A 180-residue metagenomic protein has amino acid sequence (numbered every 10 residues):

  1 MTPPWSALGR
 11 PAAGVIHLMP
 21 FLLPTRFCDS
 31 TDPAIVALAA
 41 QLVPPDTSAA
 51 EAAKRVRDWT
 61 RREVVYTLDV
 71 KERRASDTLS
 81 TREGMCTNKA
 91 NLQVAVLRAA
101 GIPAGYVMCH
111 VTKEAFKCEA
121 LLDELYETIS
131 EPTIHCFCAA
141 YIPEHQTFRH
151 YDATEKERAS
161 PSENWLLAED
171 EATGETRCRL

Functional and structural regions predicted by a protein language model:
M1-R26, T173-L180: Intrinsic disorder/low-complexity detector
L8, I16, L23-P24, Y66 (+3 more regions): Mixed-charge, polar/low-complexity N-terminal
G14-T81: Secondary-structure boundary elements
D46, L68, C86-T87, A159 (+1 more regions): Residues in flexible loops and secondary-structure boundaries
D58, N91-L180: Hydrophobic/aromatic-rich core segments of domains that either
R73-V96: Hydrophobic/aromatic-rich structural module bridging two neighboring secondary-structure elements via a short loop
